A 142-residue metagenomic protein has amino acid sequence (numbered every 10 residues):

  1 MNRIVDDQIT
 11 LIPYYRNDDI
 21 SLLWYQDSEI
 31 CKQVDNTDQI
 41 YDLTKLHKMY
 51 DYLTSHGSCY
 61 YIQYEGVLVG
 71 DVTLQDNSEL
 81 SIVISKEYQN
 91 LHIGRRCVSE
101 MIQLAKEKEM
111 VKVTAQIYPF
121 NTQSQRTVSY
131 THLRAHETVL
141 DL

Functional and structural regions predicted by a protein language model:
M1-K48: A short, well-structured alpha-helix characteristic of acyl/acetyltransferase catalytic modules
S21-L22, L80, C97: Residue-level preference for hydrophobic side chains embedded in well-ordered alpha helices
N36-E87: Acetyl-CoA-dependent GNAT
N90-Q103, R126: Conserved acetyl-CoA-binding loop-helix of GNAT-fold acetyltransferases
K108-I117: Conserved GNAT acetyl-CoA-binding A-motif
T131-T138: Conserved small/polar residues in nucleotide/adenosyl-binding loops
